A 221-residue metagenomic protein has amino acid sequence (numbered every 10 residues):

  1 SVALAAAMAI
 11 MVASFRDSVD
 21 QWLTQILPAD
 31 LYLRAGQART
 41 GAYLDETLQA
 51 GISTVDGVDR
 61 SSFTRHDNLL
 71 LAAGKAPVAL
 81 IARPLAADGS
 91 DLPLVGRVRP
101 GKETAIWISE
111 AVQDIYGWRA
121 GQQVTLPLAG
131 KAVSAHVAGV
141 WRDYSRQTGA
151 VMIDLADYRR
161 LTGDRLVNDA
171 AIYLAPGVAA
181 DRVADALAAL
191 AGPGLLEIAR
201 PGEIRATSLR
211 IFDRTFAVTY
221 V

Functional and structural regions predicted by a protein language model:
S1-V221: Alpha-helical transmembrane segments of bacterial inner-membrane membrane proteins
